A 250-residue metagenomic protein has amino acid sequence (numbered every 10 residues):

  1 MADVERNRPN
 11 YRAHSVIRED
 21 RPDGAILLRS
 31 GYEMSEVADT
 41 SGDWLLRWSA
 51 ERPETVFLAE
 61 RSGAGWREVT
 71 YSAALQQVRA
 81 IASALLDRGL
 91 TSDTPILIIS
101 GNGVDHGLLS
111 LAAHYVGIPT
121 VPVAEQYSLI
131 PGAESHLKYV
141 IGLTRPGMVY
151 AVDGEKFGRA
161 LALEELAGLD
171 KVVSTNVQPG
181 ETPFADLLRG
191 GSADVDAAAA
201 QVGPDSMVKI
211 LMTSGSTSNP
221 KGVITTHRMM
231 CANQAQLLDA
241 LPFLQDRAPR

Functional and structural regions predicted by a protein language model:
M1-V69, A73-R88, H106, S110 (+2 more regions): N-lobe entry segment of adenylate-forming
E33, F57-L111, Y127-K138, F184-S192 (+1 more regions): Conserved AMP-binding/adenylate-forming core of the ANL superfamily
P53-V56, S174, Q178-T182, R189-M212 (+3 more regions): Conserved pre-ATP/AMP-binding loop-to-beta segment of ANL
S100, V152, L169-P179: Short beta-strand elements of ligand-binding domains
L111-P122, Y139, L143: Short hydrophobic alpha-helices that are characteristic scaffold elements of the AMP-binding
I118, L166-K171: A short helix->loop->beta-strand "cap" motif at the edges of active sites that frequently abuts
Q126-L163, G190, N233-R250: Conserved ATP-dependent adenylate/AMP-binding module captured primarily in the ANL superfamily
